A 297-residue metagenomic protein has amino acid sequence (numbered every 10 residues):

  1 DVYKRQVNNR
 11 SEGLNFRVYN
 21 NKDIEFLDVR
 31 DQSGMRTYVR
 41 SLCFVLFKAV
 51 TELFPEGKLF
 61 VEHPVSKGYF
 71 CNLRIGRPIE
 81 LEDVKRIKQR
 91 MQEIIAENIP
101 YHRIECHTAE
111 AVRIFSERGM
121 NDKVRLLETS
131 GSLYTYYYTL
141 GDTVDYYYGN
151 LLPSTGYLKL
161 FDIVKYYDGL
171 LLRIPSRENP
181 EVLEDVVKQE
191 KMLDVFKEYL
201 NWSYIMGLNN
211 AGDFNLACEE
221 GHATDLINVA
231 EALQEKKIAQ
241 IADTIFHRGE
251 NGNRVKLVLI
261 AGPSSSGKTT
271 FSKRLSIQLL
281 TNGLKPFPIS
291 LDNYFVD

Functional and structural regions predicted by a protein language model:
V2-Y3: Short, small-residue-biased leader/transition segments that mark boundaries at the very start of proteins
N8, F16-T37, A49, K58-V65 (+1 more regions): Auxiliary tRNA-acceptor-end handling modules of aminoacyl-tRNA synthetases
V258-I260: Hydrophobic anchor at the beta1->P-loop junction of P-loop NTPases
S265: Walker A (P-loop) phosphate-binding loop of P-loop NTPases
K268: Conserved lysine of the Walker
F271, L275: Hydrophobic positions on the alpha1 helix immediately C-terminal to the Walker A/P-loop
N282-D297: Short beta-strand-centered segment that lines the nucleotide-binding/catalytic pocket of NTP-utilizing
